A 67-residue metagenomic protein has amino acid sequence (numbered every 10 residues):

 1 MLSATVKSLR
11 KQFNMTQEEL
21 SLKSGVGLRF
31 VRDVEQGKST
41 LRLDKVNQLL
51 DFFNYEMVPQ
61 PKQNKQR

Functional and structural regions predicted by a protein language model:
A4-E19, Q48: Short basic helix-loop element that most often maps to the first helix and adjoining turn of HTH DNA-binding modules
V6, L20-S21, V31-V34: Conserved hydrophobic/aromatic packing and binding residues within compact polymer-binding modules
N14, E19, E35-K38, R42 (+1 more regions): Conserved functional loop/turn residues at catalytic and ligand-binding sites
M15-R29: Short alpha-helical DNA-recognition segment
G25-S39: Recognition helix of helix-turn-helix/homeodomain-like DNA-binding domains that insert into the DNA major groove
S39, D44, V58-R67: Short, charged recognition helix plus adjacent turn of helix-turn-helix-like nucleic-acid-binding domains
N47-Y55, P59: Short, charge-rich amphipathic interface segments used for partner binding and complex assembly
